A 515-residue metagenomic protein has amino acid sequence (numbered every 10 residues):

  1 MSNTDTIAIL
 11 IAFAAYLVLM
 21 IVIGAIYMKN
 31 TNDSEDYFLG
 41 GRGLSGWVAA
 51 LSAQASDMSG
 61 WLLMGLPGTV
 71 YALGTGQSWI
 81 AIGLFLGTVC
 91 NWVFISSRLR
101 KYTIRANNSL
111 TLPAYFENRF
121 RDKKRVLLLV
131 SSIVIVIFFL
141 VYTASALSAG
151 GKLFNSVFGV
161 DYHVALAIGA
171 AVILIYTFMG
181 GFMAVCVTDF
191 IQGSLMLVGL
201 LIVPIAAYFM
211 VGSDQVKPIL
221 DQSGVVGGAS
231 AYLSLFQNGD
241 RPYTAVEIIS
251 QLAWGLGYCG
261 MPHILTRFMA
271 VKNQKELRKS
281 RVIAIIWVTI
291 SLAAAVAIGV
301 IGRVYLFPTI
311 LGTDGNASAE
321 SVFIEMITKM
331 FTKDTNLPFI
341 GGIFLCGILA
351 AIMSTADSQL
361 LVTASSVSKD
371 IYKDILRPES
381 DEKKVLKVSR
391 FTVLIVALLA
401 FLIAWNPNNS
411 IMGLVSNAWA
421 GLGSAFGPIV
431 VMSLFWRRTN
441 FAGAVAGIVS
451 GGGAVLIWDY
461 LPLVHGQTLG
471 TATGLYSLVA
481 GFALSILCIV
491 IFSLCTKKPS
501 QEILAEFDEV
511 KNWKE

Functional and structural regions predicted by a protein language model:
M1-M64, T177-G180, I205: Membrane-interface "cap" regions at the ends of multi-pass membrane proteins
S2-T6, R42-L44, V48, G65-I82 (+4 more regions): Loop-to-helix junctions at membrane interfaces in multi-pass transport proteins
T4-I26, Y71-L110, A114, M196 (+3 more regions): Extracellular loop-to-transmembrane helix junctions
T4-I9, G68-A81, L147-H163, M183-Q192 (+5 more regions): Transmembrane helix-loop boundary segments of multi-pass membrane transporters
V22-N30, S96, T143-G151, N155-I168 (+5 more regions): Hydrophobic alpha-helical segments and their helix-loop junctions in multi-pass secondary transporters
W79-T177, A253-G257, L349-D357, S389: Helix-loop-helix module between adjacent transmembrane segments
R119-L129, S368-N408: Loop-to-transmembrane helix boundary motifs in multi-pass membrane proteins
V225, L463-E515: Terminal cytosolic tails of multi-pass membrane transporters, especially the segment immediately following the final
